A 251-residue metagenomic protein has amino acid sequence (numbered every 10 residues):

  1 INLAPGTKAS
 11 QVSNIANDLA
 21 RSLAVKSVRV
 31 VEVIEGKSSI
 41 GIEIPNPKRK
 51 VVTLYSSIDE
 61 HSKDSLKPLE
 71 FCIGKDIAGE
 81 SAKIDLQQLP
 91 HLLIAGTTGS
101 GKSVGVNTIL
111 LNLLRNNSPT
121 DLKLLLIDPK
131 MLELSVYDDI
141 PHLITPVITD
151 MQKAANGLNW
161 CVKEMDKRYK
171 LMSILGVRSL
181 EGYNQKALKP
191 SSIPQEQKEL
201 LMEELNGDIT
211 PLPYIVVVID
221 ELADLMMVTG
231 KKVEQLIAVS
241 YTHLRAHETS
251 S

Functional and structural regions predicted by a protein language model:
I1, G6, A16, K37-F71 (+7 more regions): P-loop NTPase motor-domain active sites and their immediate coupling elements
T7, P141-N156, D224-E234: Flexible beta-alpha connector loops of hexameric P-loop NTPases
A95: Residues at the beta-strand->loop junction immediately N-terminal to the Walker
T98: The conserved Walker
K102: Conserved lysine of the Walker
G105: Hydrophobic positions on the alpha1 helix immediately C-terminal to the Walker A/P-loop
I109-R115: Walker A/P-loop NTP-binding motif
N117-T149: P-loop NTPase switch/communication element
